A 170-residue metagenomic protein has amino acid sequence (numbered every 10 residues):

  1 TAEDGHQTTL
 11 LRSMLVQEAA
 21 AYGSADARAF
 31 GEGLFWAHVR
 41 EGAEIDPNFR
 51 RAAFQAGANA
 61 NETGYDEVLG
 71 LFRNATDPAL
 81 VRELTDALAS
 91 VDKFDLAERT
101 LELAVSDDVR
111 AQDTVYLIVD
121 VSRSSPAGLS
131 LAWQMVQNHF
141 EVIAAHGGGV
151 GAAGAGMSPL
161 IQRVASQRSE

Functional and structural regions predicted by a protein language model:
T1-E170: Long, ordered, helix-rich scaffold segments
